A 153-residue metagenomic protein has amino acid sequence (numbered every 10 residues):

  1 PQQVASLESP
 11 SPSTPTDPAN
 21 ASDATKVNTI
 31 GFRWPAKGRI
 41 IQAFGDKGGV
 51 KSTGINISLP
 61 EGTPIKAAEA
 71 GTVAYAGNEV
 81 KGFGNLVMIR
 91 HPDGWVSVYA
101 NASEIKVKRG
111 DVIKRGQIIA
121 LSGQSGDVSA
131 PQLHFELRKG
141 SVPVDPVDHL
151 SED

Functional and structural regions predicted by a protein language model:
Q2-F83: Surface-exposed, glycine-biased beta-strand/turn segments
R33, S58, P64-A68, Y99-A100 (+3 more regions): Small beta-strand-rich domains/subdomains or short beta-sheet motifs embedded in larger alpha/beta proteins
K37, G62, A70, P92 (+3 more regions): ATP/adenylate-binding site constellation spanning eukaryotic-like Ser/Thr protein kinases, ABC-transporter
I40, I65, G71-V73, V107-S125: A structural signal for short beta-strand/turn segments enriched in small hydrophobics and glycine
Q42, L59, Y75, N101-E104 (+2 more regions): A residue-level detector for short acidic-glycine micro-motifs
G54-S58, N85-H91, H134-E136: Short, acidic/hydrophobic/Gly-rich beta-strand patch recurrent on exposed beta strands that often constitutes part
P60, A76, P92-G116: Short histidine-centered loop motifs in beta-beta connectors
D111-D153: Conserved, short, structured surface segments that act as functional micro-motifs
